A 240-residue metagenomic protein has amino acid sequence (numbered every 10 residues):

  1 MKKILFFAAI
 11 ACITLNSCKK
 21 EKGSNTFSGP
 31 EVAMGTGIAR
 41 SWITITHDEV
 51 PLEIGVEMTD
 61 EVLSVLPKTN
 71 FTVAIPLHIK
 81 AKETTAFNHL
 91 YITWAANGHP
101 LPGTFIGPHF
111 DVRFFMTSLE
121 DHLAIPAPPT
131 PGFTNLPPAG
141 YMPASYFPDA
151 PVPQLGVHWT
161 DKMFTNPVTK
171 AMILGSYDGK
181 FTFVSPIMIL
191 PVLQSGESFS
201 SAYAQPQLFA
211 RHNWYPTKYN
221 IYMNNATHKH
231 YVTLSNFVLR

Functional and structural regions predicted by a protein language model:
M1-V32: Bacterial Sec-dependent N-terminal signal peptides
K20-R240: Metal-centered catalytic cores of metalloenzymes
